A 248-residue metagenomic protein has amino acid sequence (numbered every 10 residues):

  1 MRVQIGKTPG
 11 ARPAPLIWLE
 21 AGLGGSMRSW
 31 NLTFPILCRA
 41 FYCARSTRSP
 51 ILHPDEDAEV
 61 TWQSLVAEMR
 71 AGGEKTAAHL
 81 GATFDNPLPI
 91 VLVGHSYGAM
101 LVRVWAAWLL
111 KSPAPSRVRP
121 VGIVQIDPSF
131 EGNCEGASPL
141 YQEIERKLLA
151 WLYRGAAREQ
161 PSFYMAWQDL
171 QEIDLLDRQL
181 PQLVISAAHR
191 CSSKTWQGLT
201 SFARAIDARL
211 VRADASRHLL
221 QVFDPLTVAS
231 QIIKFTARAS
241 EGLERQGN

Functional and structural regions predicted by a protein language model:
Q4-H53: Conserved HGGG/HGGXW glycine-rich cap/lid loop of the alpha/beta-hydrolase fold
L32, V104-W108: Active-site signature of alpha/beta-hydrolase-fold catalytic machinery across serine- and Asp/Cys-nucleophile hydrolases
T47-L52, S129, S216-R217: Short beta-to-alpha linker loops that shape the active-site pocket of alpha/beta-hydrolase fold enzymes
R48-V93: Active-site loop/oxyanion-hole signature of alpha/beta-hydrolase fold enzymes
V93-G98, V102: Gly/Ala-rich beta-loop-alpha elbow adjacent to hydrolase catalytic centers
R117, V121-L152: Flexible "cap/lid" loop of the alpha/beta hydrolase fold
Y153-A215, Q221: Conserved serine/cysteine hydrolase catalytic core
D207-N248: Catalytic active-site module of serine/aspartate enzymes centered on a nucleophile-bearing elbow/loop
